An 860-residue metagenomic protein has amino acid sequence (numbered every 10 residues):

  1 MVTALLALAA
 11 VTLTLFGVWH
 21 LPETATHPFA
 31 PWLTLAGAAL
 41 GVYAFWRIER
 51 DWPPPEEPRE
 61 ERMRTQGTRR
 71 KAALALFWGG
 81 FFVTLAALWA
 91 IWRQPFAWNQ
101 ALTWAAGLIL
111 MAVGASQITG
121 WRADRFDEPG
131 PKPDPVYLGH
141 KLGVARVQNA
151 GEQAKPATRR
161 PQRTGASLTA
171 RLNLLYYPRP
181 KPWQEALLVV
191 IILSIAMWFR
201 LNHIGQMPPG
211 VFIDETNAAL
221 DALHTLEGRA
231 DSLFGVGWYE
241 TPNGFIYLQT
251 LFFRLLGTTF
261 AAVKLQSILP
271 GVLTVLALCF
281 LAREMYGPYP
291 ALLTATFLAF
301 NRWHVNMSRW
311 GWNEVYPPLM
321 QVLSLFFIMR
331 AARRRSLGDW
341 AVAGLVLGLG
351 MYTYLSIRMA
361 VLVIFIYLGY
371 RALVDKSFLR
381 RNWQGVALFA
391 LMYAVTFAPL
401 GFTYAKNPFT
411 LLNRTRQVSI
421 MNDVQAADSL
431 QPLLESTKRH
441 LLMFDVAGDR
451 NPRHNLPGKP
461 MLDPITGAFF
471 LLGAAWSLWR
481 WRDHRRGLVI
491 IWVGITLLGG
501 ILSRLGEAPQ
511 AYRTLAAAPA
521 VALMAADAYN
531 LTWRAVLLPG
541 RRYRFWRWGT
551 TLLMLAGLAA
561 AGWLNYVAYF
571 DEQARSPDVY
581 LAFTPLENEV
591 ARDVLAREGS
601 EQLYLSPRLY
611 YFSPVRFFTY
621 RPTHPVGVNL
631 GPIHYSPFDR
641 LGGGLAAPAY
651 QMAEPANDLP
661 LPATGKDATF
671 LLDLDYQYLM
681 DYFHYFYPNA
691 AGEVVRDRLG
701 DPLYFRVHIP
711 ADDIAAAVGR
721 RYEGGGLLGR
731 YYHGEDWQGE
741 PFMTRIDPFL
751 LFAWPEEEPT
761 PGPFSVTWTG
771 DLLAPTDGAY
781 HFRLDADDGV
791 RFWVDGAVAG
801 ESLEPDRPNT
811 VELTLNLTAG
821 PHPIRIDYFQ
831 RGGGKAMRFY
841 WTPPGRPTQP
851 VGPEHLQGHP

Functional and structural regions predicted by a protein language model:
M111-F126, G130, V322-V342, G350: Membrane-interface transmembrane helices that cradle and orient dolichyl/undecaprenyl
V190, A390-A394, D527-A568, R720-R721: Signature aromatic-anchored transmembrane alpha helix within multi-pass, membrane-resident enzymes that catalyze glycan
M207, P460, T466, R544-E601 (+3 more regions): Membrane-proximal, lumen/periplasm-facing interface regions of secretory-pathway glyco- and lipid-modifying enzymes
N217-L233, L255, A331, L349-Y352 (+5 more regions): Transmembrane-lumen/periplasm boundary regions of multi-pass, lipid-linked membrane glycan transferases
L265-Y286, L323, F469-A475: Transmembrane-helix motifs of polytopic, lipid-linked glycan transferases
M307-S308, M359, P464, F469 (+2 more regions): Hydrophobic/aromatic-rich transmembrane helices and adjacent perimembrane loops
G631-R721, Y732, P860: Aromatic/acidic, Gly/Pro-rich catalytic loop(s) in extracytoplasmic/lumenal soluble domains of multi-pass membrane
A715-P860: Acidic/polar, compositionally biased interaction segments
